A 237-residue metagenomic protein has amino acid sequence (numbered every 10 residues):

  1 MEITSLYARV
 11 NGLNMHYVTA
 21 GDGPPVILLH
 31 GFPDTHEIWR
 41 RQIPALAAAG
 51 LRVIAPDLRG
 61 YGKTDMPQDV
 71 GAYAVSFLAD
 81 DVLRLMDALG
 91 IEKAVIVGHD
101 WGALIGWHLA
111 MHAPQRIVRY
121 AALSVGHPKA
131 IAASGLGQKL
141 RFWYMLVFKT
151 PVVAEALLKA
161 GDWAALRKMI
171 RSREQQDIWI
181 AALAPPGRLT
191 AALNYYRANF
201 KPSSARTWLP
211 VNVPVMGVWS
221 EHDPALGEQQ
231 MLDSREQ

Functional and structural regions predicted by a protein language model:
M1-L6, L13-M15, Y61-V97, W101-Q237: Flexible "cap/lid" subdomain of the alpha/beta-hydrolase fold that forms the substrate-access gate
R9, A48-G50, V95: Intrinsic disorder/low-complexity segments
H16-D65: Conserved HGGG/HGGXW glycine-rich cap/lid loop of the alpha/beta-hydrolase fold
